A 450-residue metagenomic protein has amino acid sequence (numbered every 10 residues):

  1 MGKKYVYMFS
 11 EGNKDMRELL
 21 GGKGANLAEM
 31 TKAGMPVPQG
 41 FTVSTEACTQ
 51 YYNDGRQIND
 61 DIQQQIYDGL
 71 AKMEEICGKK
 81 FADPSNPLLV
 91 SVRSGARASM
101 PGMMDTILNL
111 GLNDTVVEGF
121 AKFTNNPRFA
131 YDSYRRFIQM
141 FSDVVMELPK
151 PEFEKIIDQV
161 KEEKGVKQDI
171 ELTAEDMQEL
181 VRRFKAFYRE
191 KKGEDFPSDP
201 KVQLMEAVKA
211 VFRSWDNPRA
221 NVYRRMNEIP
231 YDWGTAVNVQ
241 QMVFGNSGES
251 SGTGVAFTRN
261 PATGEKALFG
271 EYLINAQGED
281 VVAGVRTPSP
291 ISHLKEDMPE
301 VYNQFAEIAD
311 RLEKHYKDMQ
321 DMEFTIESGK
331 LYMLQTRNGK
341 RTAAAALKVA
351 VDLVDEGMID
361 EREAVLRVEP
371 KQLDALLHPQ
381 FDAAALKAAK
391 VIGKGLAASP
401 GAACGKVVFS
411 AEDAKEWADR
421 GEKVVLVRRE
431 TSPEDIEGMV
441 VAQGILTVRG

Functional and structural regions predicted by a protein language model:
M1-A389, K415-A418, E422-V425, E430-E437 (+2 more regions): Nucleotide/phosphate-binding sheet-loop regions of phosphoryl- and nucleotidyl-transfer enzymes
G401-A403, V407-D413, E422, R429: Long, structured protein-protein interaction/assembly regions in large complexes
C404, G444-T447: Short, flexible loop segments at the rims of nucleotide/cofactor-binding pockets, characterized by
V408, T447-G450: Short, intrinsically disordered, charge-balanced linker/junction segments flanking boundaries in proteins
